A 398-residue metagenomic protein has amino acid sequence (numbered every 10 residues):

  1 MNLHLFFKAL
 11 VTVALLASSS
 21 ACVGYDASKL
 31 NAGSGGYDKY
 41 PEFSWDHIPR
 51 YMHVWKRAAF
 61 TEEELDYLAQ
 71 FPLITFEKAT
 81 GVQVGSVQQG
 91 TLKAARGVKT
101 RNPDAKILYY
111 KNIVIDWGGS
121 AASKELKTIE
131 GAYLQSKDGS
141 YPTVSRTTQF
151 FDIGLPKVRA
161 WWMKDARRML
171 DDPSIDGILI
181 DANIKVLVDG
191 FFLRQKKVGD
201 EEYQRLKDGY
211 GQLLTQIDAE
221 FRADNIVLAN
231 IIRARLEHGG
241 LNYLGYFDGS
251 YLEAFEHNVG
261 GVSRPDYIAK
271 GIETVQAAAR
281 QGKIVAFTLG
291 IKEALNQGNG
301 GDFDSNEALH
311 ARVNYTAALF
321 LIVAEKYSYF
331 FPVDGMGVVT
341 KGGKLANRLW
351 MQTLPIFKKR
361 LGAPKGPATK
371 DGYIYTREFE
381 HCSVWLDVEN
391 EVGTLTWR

Functional and structural regions predicted by a protein language model:
M1-L10: Bacterial N-terminal signal peptides that target proteins for export
A9-S18: Bacterial N-terminal signal peptides
Y25-R398: Glycan-processing catalytic domains of CAZymes
